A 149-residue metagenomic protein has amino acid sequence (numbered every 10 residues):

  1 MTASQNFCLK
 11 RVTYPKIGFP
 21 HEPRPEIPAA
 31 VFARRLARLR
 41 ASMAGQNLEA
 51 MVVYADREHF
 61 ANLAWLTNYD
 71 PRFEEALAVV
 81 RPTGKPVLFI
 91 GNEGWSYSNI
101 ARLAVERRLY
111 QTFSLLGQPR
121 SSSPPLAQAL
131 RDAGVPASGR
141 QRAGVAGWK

Functional and structural regions predicted by a protein language model:
M1-K149: A composition/biophysics-driven feature that prefers long, compositionally simple stretches
